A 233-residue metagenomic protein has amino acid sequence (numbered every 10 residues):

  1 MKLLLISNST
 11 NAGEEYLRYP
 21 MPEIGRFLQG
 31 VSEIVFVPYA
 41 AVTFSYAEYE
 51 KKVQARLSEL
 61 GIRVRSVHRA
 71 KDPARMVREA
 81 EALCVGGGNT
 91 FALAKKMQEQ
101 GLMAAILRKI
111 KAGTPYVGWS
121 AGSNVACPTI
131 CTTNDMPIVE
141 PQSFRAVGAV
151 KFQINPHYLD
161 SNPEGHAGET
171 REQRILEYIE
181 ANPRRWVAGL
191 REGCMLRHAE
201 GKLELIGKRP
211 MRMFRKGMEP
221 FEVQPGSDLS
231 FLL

Functional and structural regions predicted by a protein language model:
M1-G30, A41-K51, T132, M136-L233: C-terminal and late-domain segments of enzyme folds
L5, R65-V67, V85, V117-W119 (+1 more regions): General beta-strand structural signal in soluble alpha/beta enzymes
V31, A80-E81, G113, V150: Short, well-ordered alpha-helix to beta-strand connector turns
E33-F36, A41-Q98: Portal/gating segments that form or line small-molecule/metal binding sites
T43-F44, T90-F91, S123-A126, M195-R197: Short, active-site-adjacent cap segments at secondary-structure transitions
E79, E99-G113: Catalytic-core regions built around general acid/base machinery
C84-G87, I110-T129: Catalytic nucleophile loop
